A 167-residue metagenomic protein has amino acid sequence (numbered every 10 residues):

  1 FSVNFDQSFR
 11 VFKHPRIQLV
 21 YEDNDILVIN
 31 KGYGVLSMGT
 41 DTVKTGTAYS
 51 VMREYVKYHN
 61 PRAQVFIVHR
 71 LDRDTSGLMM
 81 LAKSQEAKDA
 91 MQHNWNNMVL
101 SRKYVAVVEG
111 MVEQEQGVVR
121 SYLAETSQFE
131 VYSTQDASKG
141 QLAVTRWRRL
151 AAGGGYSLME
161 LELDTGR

Functional and structural regions predicted by a protein language model:
F1-Y132, S138-V144, A151-G154: RNA pseudouridine synthases
T145-R148, L161: A short beta-strand signature
Y156-E162: Short histidine-centered loop motifs in beta-beta connectors
